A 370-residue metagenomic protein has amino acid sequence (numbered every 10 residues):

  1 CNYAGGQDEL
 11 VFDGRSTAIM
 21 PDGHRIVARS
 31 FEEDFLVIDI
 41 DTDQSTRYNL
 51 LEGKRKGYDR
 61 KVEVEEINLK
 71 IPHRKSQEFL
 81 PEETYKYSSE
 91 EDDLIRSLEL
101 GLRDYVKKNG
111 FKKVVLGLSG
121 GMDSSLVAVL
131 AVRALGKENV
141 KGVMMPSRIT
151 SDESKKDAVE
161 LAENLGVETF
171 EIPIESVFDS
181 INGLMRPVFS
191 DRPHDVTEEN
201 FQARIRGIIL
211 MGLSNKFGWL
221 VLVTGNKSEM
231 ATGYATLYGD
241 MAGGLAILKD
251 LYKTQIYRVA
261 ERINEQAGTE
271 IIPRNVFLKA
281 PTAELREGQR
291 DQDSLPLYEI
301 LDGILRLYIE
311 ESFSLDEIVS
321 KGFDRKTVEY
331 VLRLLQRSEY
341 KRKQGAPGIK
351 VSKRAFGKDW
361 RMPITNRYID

Functional and structural regions predicted by a protein language model:
C1-L36: CN hydrolase (nitrilase-like) catalytic-core segments centered on the catalytic cysteine and neighboring Lys/Glu
A4-G6, Q44-S119, S124-D370: ATP/NTP-dependent adenylation/nucleotidyl-transfer catalytic domains that generate, transfer, or process NMP-activated
R29-L51: A short, polar/charged loop-to-alpha-helix boundary motif
